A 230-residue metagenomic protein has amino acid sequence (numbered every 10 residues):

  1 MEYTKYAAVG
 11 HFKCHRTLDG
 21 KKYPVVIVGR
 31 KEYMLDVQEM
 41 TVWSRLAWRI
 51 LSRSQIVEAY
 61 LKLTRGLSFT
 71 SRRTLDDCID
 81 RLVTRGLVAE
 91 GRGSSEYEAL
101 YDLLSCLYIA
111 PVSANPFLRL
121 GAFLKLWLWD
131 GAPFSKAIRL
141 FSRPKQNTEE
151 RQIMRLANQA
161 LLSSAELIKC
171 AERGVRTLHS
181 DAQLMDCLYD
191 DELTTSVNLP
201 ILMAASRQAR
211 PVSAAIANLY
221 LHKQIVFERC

Functional and structural regions predicted by a protein language model:
M1: Short, Gly/Pro- and small/polar-rich lid/capping loops
K5-I27: Short boundary/linker motifs that mark transitions into or out of structured domains
Y33-C230: Long, charge-rich, low-complexity alpha-helical segments
